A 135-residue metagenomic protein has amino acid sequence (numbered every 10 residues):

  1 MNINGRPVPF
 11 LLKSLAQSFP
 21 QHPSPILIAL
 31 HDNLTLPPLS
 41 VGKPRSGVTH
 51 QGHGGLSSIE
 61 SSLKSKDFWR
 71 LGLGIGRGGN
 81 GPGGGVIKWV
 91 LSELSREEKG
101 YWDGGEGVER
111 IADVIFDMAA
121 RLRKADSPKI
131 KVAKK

Functional and structural regions predicted by a protein language model:
M1-R45, S61, S65, W69 (+2 more regions): Nucleotide and nucleotide-moiety/phosphate-recognizing core
V48-R110, V114: Conserved core of the sugar-phosphate nucleotidyltransferase
L122-K135: Short, highly charged C-terminal tails/helix-capping segments
